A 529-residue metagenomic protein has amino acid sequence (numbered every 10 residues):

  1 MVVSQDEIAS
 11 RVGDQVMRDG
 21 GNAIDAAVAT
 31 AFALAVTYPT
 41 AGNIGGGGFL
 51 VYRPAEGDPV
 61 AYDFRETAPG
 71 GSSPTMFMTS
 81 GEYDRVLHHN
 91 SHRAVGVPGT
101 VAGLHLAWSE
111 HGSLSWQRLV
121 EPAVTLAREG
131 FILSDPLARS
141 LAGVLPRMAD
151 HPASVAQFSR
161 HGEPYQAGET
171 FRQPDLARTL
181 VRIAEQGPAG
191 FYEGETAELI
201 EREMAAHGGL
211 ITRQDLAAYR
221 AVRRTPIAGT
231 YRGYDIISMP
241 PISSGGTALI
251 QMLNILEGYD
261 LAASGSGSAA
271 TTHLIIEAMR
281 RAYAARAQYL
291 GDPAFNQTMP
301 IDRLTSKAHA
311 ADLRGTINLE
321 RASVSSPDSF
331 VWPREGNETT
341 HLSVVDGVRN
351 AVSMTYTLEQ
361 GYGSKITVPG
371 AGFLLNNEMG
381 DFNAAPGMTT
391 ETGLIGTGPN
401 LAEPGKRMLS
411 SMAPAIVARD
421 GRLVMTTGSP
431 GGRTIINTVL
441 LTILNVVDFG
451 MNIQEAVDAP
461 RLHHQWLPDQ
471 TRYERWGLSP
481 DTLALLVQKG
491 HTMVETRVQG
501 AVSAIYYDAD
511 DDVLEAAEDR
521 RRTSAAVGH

Functional and structural regions predicted by a protein language model:
M1-R11, Q15, A23-Q186, F191-E193 (+4 more regions): Noncatalytic scaffold domains of N-terminal-nucleophile
V36-A61, L210-T212, A351-G421, F449 (+1 more regions): Active-site rim segments in enzyme catalytic domains, especially the processed small/beta chain of N-terminal
G42-N43, G47-P54, T340-V345, P414-I416 (+2 more regions): Short beta-strand scaffold segments in enzyme catalytic cores
R223, G336-T339, G361, S410-M412: Short, small/polar residue-rich loop motifs at catalytic or cofactor-binding pockets
G246-A262, V417-M425, G431-V457: M16/insulysin-pitrilysin zinc metalloprotease superfamily fold
G258-L358, T367-A371, E378, P386-G387: Internal maturation/activation junctions in enzymes
K406, V439, D448-R497: Extended C-terminal subregions enriched in glycine
